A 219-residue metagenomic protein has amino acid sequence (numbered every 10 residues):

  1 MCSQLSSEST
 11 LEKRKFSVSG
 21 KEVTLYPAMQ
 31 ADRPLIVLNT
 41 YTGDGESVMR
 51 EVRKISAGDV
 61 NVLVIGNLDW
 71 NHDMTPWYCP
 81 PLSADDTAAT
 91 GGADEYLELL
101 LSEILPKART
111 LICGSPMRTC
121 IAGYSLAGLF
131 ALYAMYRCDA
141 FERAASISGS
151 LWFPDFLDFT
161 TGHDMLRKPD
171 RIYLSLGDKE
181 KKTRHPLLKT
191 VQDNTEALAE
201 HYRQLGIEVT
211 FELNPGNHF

Functional and structural regions predicted by a protein language model:
M1-P34, V60: A domain-start/cap signature at the N-terminus of enzymes
D32-L111: Serine-hydrolase catalytic machinery in alpha/beta-hydrolase-like enzymes
V52-R53, M135, A199: A conserved amphipathic alpha-helix that caps or lines the catalytic cleft of carbohydrate- and lipid-modifying enzymes
S102, L132-Y136: Short, hydrophobic alpha-helix immediately C-terminal to the catalytic nucleophile
R118-G123, I147: Short beta-strand immediately N-terminal to the catalytic nucleophile in serine-hydrolase-like folds
A122-A127, A131: Gly/Ala-rich beta-loop-alpha elbow adjacent to hydrolase catalytic centers
A140-W152: A conserved short beta-strand
L151-F219: The feature captures the conserved acid-bearing segment of alpha/beta-hydrolase catalytic domains
